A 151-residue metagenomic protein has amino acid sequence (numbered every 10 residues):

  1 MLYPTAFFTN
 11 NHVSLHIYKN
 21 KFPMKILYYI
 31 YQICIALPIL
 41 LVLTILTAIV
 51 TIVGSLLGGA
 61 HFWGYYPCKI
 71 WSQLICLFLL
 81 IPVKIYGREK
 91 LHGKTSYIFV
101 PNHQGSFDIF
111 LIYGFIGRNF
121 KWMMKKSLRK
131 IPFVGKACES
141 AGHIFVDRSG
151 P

Functional and structural regions predicted by a protein language model:
T5-T9: Ala/Thr-enriched low-complexity intrinsically disordered regions
K21-M24, N102: Juxtamembrane, membrane-proximal amphipathic segments and lipid-exposed surfaces of hairpin/multipass modules
P23-K84, K136-A137: A transmembrane-helix-recognition feature enriched in membrane-embedded lipid enzymes and envelope glyco-/phospholipid
F78-P151: Soluble catalytic domains of membrane acyltransferases
